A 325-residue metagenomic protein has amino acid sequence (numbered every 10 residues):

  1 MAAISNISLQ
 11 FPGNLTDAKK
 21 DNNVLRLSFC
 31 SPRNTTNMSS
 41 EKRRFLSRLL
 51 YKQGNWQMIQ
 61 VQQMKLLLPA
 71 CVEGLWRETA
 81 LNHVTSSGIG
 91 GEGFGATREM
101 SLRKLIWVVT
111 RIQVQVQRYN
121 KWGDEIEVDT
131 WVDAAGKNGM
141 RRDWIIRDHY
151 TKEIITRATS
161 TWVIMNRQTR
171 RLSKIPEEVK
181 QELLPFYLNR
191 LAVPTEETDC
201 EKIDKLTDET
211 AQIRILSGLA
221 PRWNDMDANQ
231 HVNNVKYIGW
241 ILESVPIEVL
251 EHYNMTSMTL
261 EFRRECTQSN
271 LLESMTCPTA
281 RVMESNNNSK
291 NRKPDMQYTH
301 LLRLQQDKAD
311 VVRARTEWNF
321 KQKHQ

Functional and structural regions predicted by a protein language model:
A2-K52, Q113-L206, F262-S269, C277-Q325: HotDog/MaoC-like acyl-thioester-processing domains
T35-N37, E41-N82, S86, S160-R170 (+2 more regions): Catalytic strand-loop segment that frames the active site of acyl-thioester-processing enzymes
Q57-Q62, V108-V114: Glycine-/proline-rich flexible loop or hinge segments
P69-V109, Q113: N-terminal, Lys/Arg-enriched amphipathic/low-complexity engagement segments that precede the first folded domain
E99-S101, I106-V108, D124, H252 (+2 more regions): Intrinsically disordered, low-complexity regulatory regions enriched in Ser/Pro/Gly/Thr and acidic residues
W107-V109, I155, V232: A broad, structural micro-motif
R111, R141, W223, S257: Short coil/loop residues immediately preceding or within conserved phosphate-binding loops of NTP-utilizing enzyme
N229, N233-M283: Extended serine/threonine-enriched, polar tracts that run as long, contiguous segments within proteins
